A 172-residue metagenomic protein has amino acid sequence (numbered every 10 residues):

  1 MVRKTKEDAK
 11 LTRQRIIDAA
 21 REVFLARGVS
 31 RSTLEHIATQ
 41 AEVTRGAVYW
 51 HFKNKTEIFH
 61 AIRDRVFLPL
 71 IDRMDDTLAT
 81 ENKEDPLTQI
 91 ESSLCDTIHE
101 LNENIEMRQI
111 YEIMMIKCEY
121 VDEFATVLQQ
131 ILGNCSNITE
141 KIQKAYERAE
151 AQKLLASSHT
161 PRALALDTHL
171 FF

Functional and structural regions predicted by a protein language model:
M1-L11: N-terminal intrinsically disordered/low-complexity leader segments
L11, R15-E22, A26, Q40 (+4 more regions): Alpha-helical structural segments
V23, L34, R45: Helix-turn-helix DNA-binding elements, focusing on the entry/boundary residues of the two helices that contact DNA
S30-T39: Ser/Thr-centered, proline-biased regulatory motifs and S/T-rich low-complexity segments located at helix/coil boundaries
E42-F52, I58: Short hydrophobic/aromatic patch on the recognition helix
H99-Q143: Short secondary-structure transition hinges
E112-M115, S157-F172: Hydrophobic alpha-helical segments that form the core of small-molecule binding pockets and/or dimer interfaces
